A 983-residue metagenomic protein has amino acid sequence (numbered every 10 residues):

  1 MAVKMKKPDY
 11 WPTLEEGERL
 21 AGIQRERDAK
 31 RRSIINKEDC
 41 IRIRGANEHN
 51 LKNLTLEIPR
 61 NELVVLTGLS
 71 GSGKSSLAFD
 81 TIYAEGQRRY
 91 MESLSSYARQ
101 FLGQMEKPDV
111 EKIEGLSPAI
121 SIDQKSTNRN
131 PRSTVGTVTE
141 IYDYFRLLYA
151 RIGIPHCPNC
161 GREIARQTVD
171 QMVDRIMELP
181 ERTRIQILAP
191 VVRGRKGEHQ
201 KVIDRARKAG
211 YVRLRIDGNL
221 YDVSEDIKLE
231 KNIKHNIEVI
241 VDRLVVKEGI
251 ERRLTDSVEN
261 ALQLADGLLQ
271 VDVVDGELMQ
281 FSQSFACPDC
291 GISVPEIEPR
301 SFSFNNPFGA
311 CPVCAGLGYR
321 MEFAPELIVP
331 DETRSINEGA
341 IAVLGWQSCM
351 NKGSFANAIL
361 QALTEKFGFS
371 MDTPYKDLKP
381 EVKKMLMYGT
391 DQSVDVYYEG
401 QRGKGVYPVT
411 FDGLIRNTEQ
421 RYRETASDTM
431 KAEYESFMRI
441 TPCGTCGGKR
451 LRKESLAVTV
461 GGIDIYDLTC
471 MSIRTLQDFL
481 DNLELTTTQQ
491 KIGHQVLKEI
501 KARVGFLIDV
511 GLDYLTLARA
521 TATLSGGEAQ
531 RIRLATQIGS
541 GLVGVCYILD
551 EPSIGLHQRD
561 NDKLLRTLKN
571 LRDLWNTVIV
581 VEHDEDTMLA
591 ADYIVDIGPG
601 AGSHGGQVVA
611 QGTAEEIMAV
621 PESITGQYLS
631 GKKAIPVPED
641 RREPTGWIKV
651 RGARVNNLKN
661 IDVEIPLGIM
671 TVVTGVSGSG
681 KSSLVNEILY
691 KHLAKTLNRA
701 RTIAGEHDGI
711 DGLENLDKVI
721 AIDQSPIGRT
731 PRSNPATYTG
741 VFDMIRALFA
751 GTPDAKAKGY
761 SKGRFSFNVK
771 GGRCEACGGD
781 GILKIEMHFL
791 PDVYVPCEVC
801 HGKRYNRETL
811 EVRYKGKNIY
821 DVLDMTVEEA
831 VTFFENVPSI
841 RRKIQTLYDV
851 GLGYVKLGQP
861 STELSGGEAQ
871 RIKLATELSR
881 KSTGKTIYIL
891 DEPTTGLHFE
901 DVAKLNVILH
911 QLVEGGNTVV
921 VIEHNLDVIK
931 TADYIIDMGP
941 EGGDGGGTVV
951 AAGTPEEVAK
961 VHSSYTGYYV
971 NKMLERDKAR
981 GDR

Functional and structural regions predicted by a protein language model:
M1-R983: Conserved phosphate-binding elements of NTP-dependent enzyme cores
